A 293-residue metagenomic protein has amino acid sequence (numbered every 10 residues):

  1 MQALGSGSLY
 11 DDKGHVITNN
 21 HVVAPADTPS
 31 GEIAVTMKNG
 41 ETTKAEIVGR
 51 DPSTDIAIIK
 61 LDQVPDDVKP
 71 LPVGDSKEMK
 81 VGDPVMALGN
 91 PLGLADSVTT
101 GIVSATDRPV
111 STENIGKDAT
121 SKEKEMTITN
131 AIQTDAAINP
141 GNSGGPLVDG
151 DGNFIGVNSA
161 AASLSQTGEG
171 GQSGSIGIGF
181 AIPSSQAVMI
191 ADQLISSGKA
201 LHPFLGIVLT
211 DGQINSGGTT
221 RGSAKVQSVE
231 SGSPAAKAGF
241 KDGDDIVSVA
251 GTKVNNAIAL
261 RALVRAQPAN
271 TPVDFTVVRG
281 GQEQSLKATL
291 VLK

Functional and structural regions predicted by a protein language model:
M1-I214, R261, K293: Serine-dependent protease modules
G40, G152, G251, G281-Q282: Detector for glycine-centered tight turns/loop "hinges" at secondary-structure junctions
D67, M189, Q193-L263, T271 (+1 more regions): PDZ/PDZ-like groove recognition
